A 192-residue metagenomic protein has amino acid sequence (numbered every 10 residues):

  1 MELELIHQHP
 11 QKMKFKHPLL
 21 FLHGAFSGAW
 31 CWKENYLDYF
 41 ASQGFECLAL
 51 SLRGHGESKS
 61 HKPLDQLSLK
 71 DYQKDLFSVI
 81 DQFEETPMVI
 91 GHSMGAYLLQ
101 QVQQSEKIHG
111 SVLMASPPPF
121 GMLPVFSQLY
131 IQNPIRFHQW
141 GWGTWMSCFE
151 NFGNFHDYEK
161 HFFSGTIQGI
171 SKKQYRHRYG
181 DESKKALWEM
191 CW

Functional and structural regions predicted by a protein language model:
M1-L19, A41-F45: Alpha/beta-hydrolase fold catalytic core
L20-G24, S51, H92: The conserved beta1-alpha1 loop
A25-L37: The serine-hydrolase catalytic nucleophile loop
Y39-H61: Conserved alpha/beta-hydrolase
E57-P87: Active-site loop/oxyanion-hole signature of alpha/beta-hydrolase fold enzymes
T86-M122: Conserved hydrolase catalytic core segment
I108-T144, A186-W192: Flexible "cap/lid" loop of the alpha/beta hydrolase fold
C148-W192: Alpha/beta-hydrolase
